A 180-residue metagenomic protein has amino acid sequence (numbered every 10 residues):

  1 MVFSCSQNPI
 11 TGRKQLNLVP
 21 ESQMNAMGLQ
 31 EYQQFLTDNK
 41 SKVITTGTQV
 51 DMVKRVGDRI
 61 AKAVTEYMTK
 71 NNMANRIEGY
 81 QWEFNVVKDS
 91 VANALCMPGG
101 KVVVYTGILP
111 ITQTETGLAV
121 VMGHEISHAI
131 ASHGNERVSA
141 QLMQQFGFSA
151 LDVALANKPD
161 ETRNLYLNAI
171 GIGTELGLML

Functional and structural regions predicted by a protein language model:
F3-L180: A Zn2+-metalloprotease active-site environment signal
